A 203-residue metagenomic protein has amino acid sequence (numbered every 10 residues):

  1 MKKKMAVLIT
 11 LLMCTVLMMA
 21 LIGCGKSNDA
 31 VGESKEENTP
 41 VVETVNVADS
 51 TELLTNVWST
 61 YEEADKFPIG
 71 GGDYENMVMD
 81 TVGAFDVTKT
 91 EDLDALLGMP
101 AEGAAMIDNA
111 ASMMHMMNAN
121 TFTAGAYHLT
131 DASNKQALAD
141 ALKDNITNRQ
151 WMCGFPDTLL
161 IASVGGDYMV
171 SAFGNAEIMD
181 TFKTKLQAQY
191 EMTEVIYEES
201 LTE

Functional and structural regions predicted by a protein language model:
M1-T10: Bacterial N-terminal signal peptides that target proteins for export
M19-G23: C-terminal motif of bacterial Sec signal peptides marking the signal peptidase cleavage site
G25-S27: Bacterial signal peptide processing site
D29-F67, D80, F85: N-terminal low-complexity, Pro/Thr/Ser-rich intrinsically disordered segments that act as propeptides or flexible
S50-W58, A124-A126, K135, A139-K143 (+3 more regions): Extracytoplasmic/secreted envelope proteins and their assembly/folding machinery, especially bacterial periplasmic
G70, I146-R149: Charge-dense, helix-prone N-terminal extensions
E91-A141, R149-M152: Mid-length scaffold segments of soluble, non-membrane domains
M116-M117, C153-E198, E203: A short, solvent-exposed beta-edge/loop patch
